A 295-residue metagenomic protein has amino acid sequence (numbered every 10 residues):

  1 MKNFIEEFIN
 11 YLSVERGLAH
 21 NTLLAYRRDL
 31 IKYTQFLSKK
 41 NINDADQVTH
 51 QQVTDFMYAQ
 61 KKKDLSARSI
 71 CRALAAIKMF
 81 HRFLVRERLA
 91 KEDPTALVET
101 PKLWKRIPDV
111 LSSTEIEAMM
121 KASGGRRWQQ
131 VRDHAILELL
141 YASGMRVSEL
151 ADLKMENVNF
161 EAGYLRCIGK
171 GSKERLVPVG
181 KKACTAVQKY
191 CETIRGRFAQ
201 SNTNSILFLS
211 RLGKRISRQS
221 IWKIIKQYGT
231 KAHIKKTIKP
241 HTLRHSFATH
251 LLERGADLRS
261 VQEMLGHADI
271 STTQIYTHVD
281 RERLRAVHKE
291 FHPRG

Functional and structural regions predicted by a protein language model:
M1-G295: Conserved catalytic core of the tyrosine transesterase superfamily
